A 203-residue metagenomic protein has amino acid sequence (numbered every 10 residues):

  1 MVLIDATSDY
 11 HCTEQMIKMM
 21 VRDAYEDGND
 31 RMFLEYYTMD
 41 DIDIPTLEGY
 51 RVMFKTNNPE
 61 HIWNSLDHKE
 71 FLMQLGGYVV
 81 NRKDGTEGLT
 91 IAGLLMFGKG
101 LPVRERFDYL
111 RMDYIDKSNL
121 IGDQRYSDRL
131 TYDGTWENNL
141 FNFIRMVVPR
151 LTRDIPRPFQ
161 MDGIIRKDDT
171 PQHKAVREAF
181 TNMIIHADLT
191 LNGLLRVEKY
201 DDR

Functional and structural regions predicted by a protein language model:
V2-G193, E198-R203: Active-site helix-to-loop segments that bind/position phosphate- or nucleotide-bearing substrates and donors across
